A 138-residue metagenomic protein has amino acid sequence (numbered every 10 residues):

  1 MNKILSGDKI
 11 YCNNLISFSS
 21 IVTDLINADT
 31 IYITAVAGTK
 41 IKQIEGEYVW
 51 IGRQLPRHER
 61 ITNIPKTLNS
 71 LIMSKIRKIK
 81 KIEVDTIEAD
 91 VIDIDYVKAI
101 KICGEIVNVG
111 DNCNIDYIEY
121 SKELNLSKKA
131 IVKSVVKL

Functional and structural regions predicted by a protein language model:
M1-L138: Extended beta-solenoid/beta-helix repeat architectures
